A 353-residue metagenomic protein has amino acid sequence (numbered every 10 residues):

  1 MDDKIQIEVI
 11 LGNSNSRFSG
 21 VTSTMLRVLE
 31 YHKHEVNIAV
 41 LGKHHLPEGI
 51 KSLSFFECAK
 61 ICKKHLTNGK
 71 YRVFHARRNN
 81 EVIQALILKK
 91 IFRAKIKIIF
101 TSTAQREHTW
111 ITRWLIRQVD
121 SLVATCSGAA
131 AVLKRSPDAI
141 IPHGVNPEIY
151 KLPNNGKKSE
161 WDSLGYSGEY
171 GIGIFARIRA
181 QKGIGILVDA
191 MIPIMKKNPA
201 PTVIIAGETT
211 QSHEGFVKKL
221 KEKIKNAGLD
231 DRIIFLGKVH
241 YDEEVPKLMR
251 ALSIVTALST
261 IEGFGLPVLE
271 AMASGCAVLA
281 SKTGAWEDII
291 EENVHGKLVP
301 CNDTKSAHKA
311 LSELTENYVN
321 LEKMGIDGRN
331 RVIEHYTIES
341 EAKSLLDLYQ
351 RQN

Functional and structural regions predicted by a protein language model:
I116-G156, Y166-E169: Donor nucleotide-sugar binding/catalytic pocket of nucleotide-sugar-dependent glycosyltransferases
S163-K182, V188-I192, I204: Conserved donor-binding/catalytic core segment of Leloir-type glycosyltransferases
V217-V239: Nucleotide-activated donor-binding/catalytic signature segment of Leloir-type glycosyltransferases, i.e., the conserved
K238-V239, P246-L252: Short alpha-helical donor nucleotide-sugar binding micro-motif in glycosyltransferases
T260: Aromatic "clamp/platform" in nucleotide-sugar-dependent glycosyltransferases that forms part of the donor/acceptor
V268, A277-S281, I290: Short hydrophobic beta-strand element within catalytic cores of glycosyltransferases and related nucleotide-activated
E292-N293, K297-K305, S312-V319: Conserved acidic donor-binding segment of nucleotide-sugar-dependent glycosyltransferases
E313, N320-H335, S344: A short, well-ordered alpha-helix in the C-terminal region of glycosyltransferases
